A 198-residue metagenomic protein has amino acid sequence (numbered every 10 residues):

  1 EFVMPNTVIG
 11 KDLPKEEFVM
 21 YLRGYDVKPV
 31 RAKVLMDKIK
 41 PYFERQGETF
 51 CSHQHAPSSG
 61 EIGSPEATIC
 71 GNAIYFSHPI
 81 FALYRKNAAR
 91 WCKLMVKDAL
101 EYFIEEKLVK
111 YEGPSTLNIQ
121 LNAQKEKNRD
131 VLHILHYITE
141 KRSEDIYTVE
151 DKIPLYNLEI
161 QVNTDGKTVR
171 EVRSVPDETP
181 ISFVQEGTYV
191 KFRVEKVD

Functional and structural regions predicted by a protein language model:
E1-K196: A conserved amphipathic helix/loop scaffold that creates a polar/acidic microenvironment used either to coordinate
